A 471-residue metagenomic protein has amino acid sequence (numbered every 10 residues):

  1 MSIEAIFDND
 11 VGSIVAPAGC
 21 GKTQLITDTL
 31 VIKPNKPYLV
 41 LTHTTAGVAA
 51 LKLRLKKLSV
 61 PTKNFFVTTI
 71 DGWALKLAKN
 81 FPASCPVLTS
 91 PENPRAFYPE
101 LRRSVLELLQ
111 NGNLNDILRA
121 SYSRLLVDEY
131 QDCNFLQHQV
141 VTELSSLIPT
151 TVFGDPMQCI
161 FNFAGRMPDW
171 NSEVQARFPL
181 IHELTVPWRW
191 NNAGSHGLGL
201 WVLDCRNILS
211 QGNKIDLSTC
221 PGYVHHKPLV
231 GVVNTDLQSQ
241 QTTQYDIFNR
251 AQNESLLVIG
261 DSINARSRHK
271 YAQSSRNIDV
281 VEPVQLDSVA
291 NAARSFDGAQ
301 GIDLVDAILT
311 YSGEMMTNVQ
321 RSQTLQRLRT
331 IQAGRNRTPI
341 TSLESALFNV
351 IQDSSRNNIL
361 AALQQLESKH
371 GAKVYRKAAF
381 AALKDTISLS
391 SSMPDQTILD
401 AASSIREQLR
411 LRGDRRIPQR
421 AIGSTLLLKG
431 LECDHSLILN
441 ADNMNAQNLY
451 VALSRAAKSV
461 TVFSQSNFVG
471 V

Functional and structural regions predicted by a protein language model:
M1-V471: The feature marks helicase ATPase cores and/or their adjacent C-terminal helical subdomains in SF1/SF2/AAA+ helicases
